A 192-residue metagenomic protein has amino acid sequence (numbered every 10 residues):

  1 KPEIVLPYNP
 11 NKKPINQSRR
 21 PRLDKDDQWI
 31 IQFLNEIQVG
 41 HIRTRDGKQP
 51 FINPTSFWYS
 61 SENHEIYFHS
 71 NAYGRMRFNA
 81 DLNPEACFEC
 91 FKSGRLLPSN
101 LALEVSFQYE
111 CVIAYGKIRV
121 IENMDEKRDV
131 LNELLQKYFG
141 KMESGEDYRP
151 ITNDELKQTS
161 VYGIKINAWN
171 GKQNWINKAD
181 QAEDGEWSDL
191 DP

Functional and structural regions predicted by a protein language model:
K1-N16, E122-P192: C-terminal edge-of-domain segments
K12-H41: Short, basic/aromatic recognition patches
N35, D81-A86, N132-G140: Short, intrinsically disordered, mixed-charge
E36-A72, F88, E104: Short beta-strand segments
H41-D46, M76, A102, I118-N123 (+1 more regions): Short helix-to-loop capping/linker segments positioned immediately adjacent to catalytic or ligand/cofactor-binding
I66-H69, F88, V112-A114, Y162-G163 (+1 more regions): Short hydrophobic-aromatic micro-motifs
A72-V130: Short, structured beta-strand-loop surface elements
